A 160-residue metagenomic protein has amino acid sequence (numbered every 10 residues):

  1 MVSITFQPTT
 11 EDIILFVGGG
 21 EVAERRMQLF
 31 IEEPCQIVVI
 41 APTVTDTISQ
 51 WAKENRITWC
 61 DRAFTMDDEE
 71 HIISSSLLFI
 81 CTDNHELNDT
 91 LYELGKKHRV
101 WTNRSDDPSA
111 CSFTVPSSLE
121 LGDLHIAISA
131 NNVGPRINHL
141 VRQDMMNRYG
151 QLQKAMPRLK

Functional and structural regions predicted by a protein language model:
M1-W51: Hydrophobic, well-ordered beta-alpha structural blocks that scaffold small-molecule cofactor pockets
G20-V22, H85-E86, N132: Residue-level detector of alpha-helix initiation sites
I37, W59, W101-T102: Hydrophobic beta-strand scaffold residues
A41, C60-A63, D106: Short loop/edge segments at beta-strand edges and connector loops that shape dinucleotide/nucleotide cofactor-binding
N55, I73-L77: Short acidic/histidine-rich motifs immediately flanking catalytic phosphotransfer sites in two-component signaling
T65-S74: Short amphipathic alpha-helix with an adjacent loop that forms part of the alpha/beta core around
L77-T82, N88-T114: ADP-ribose/adenylate-binding Rossmann-like module
L119-K160: Adenosine-phosphate binding glycine-rich loop
